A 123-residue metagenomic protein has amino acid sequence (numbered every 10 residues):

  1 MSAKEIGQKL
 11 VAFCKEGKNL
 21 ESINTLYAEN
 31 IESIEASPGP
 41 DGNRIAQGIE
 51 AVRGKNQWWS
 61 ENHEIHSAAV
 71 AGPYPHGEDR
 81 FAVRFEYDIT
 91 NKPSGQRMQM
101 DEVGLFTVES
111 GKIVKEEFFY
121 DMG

Functional and structural regions predicted by a protein language model:
M1-N30: Short acidic-aromatic low-complexity motifs
M1-S2, L10, I31, P38 (+2 more regions): Generic signal for short, ordered secondary-structure residues within or immediately flanking folded domains
G7-E16, P40-N43, S60-H63, K115: Short, mixed-charge, low-aromatic patches
L20, N24-D79: A solvent-exposed, acidic/Ser-Thr-rich amphipathic alpha-helical stretch
R53, Q57-G123: A beta-strand edge to alpha-helix "cap/lid" segment located at domain peripheries
